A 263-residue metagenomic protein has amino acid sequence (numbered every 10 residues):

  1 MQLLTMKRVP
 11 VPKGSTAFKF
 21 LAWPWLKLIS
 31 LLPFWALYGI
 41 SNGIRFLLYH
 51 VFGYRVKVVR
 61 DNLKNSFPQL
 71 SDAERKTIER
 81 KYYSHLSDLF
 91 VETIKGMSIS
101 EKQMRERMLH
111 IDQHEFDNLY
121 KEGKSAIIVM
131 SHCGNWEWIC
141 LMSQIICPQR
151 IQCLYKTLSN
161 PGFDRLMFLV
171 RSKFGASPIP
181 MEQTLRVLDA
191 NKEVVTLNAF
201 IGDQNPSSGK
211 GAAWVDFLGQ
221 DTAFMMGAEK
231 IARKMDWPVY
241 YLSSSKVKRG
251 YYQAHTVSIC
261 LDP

Functional and structural regions predicted by a protein language model:
Q2-M130, D164-L169, G175: Membrane-anchoring hydrophobic helices of lipid-metabolizing enzymes
G96-P263: Soluble catalytic domains of membrane acyltransferases
